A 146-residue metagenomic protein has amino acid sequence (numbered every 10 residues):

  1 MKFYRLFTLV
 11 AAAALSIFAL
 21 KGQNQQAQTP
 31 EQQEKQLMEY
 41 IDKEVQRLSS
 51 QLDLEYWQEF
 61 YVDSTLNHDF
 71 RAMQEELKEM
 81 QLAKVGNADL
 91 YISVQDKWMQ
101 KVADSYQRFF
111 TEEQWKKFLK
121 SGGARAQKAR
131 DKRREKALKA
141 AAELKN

Functional and structural regions predicted by a protein language model:
M1-T29: Bacterial Sec-dependent N-terminal signal peptides
Q23-N146: Charge-rich (acidic/polar
